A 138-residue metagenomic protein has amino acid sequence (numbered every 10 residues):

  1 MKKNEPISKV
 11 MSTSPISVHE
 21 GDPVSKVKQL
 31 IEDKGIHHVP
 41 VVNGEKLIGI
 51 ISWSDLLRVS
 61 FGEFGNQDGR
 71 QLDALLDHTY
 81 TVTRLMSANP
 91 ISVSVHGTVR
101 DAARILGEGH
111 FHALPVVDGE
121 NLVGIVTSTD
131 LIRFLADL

Functional and structural regions predicted by a protein language model:
M1-S14, W53-I91, A103-G107, T127-L138: Tandem CBS (Bateman) regulatory domains
S12, H38-V39, E45-K46, Q67-R70 (+3 more regions): Short, surface-exposed, polar/charged, turn-prone segments marking secondary-structure boundaries
V18-G35, V41-N43, T83-M86, S92-H110 (+2 more regions): The conserved cystathionine-beta-synthase
I31, V39-D55, L106, L114-T129: A glycine-centered beta-loop-beta connector
